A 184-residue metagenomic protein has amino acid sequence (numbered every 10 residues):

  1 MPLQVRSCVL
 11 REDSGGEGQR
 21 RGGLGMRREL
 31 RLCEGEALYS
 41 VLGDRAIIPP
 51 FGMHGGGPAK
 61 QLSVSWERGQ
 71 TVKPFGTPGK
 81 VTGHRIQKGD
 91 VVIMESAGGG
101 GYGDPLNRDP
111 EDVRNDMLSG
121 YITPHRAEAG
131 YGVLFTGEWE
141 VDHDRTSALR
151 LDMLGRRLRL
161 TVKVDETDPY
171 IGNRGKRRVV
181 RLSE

Functional and structural regions predicted by a protein language model:
M1-G69, L154-G172: Long, charge-dense accessory insertions within large macromolecular proteins
F75-G76, G99-R108: Short, Lys/Arg- and Gly-enriched loop/turn segments at beta-strand edges
G76-V81, V180-S183: Short alpha-helix capping/helix-loop boundary micro-motifs
L106-Y170, R178: Intrinsic disorder at enzyme termini
G172-E184: Short beta-strand-centered segments at strand-helix junctions
